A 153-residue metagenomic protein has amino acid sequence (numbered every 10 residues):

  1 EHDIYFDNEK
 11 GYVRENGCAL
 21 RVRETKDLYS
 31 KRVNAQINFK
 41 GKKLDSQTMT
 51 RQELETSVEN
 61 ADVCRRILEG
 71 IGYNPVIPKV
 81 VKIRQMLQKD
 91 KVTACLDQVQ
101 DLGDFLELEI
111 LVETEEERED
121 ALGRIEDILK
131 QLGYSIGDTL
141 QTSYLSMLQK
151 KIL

Functional and structural regions predicted by a protein language model:
E1-K91, L132-L153: N-terminal strand-loop-strand beta-hairpin
S30, V63-R65, E115-G123: Short, conserved charged micro-motifs
L44-Q47, G103-F105, E115-E116: A short local loop/turn or secondary-structure capping micro-motif enriched for an aromatic residue
R84, F105, L122-E126: Hydrophobic, well-ordered secondary-structure segments
Q88, T93-F105, R118: Strongly charged, low-complexity linkers/loops
L111-E113: Short strand-loop junctions, especially beta-strand C-caps/beta-turns that link beta-sheets to coils or alpha-helices
E116-Q141: Mixed-charge, glycine-accented linear interaction segment located at domain edges/termini
